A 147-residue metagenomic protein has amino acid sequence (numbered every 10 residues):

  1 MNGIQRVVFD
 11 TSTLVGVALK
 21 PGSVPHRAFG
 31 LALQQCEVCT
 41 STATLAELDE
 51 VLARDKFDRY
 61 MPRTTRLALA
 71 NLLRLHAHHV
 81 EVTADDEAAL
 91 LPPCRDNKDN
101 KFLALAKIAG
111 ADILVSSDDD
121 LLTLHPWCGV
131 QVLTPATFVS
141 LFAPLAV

Functional and structural regions predicted by a protein language model:
M1-T40: Short, well-structured N-terminal submotif of metal-dependent ribonuclease cores
T11, T42, A84, S117-D119: Short secondary-structure boundary segments
L14-V15, E47, A89, L121-T123: Short, active-site-adjacent cap segments at secondary-structure transitions
V17-A18, V51, Y60, L124 (+1 more regions): Residues that scaffold the ATP/ADP-binding catalytic core of kinase and kinase-like folds
S23, C39, T64, P93 (+1 more regions): Residues at secondary-structure transition points
L31-C36, T42-A89: PIN-domain endoribonuclease scaffold, especially VapC-family toxins
H76-I113: Active-site neighborhoods of divalent-metal-dependent phosphate/nucleic-acid chemistry enzymes
L103, A109-V115, D119-V147: Acidic, PIN/NYN-like endoribonuclease modules and their adjacent C-terminal/linker elements
